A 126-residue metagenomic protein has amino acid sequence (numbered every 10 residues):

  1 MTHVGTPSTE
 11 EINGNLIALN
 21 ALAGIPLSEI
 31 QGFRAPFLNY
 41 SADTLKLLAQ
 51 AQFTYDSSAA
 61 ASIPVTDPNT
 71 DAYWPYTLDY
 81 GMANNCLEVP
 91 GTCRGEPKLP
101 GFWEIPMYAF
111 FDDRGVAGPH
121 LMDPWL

Functional and structural regions predicted by a protein language model:
M1-I25, G32-P36: Substrate-binding cleft of extracellular glycoside hydrolase catalytic domains
I25-L27, G32-L126: Active-site-adjacent pocket scaffolds in enzyme catalytic domains
